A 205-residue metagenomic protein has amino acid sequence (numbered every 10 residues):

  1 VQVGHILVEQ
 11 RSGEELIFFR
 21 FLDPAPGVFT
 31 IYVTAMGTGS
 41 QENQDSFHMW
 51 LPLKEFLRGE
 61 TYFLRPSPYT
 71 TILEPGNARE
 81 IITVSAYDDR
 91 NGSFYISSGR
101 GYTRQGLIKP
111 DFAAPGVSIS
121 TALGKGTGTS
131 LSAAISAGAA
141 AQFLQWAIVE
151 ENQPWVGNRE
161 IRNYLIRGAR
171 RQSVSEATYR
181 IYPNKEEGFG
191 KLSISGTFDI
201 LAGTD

Functional and structural regions predicted by a protein language model:
V1-L16, T34, Y62-Q145, G196: Extracellular S/T/G-rich loop segment that most often corresponds to the catalytic His/Ser-adjacent loop
E15-A25: Exposed beta-sheet edge/beta-hairpin loop segments within beta-rich domains
A25-I31: A glycine-anchored, Pro-Gly-centered beta-turn/N-cap motif
I31-S40: Short beta-strand-plus-loop segments that form exposed binding edges in beta-rich domains
G39-P52: Edge beta-strands of jelly-roll/beta-sandwich modules across compartments, strongly enriched in secreted/luminal
L53-E60: Short, basic, glycine/proline-bearing loop/turn elements
G116-Y182, E187-K191: Hydrolase catalytic cores
K191-D205: Secreted peptidase-domain scaffold signal
